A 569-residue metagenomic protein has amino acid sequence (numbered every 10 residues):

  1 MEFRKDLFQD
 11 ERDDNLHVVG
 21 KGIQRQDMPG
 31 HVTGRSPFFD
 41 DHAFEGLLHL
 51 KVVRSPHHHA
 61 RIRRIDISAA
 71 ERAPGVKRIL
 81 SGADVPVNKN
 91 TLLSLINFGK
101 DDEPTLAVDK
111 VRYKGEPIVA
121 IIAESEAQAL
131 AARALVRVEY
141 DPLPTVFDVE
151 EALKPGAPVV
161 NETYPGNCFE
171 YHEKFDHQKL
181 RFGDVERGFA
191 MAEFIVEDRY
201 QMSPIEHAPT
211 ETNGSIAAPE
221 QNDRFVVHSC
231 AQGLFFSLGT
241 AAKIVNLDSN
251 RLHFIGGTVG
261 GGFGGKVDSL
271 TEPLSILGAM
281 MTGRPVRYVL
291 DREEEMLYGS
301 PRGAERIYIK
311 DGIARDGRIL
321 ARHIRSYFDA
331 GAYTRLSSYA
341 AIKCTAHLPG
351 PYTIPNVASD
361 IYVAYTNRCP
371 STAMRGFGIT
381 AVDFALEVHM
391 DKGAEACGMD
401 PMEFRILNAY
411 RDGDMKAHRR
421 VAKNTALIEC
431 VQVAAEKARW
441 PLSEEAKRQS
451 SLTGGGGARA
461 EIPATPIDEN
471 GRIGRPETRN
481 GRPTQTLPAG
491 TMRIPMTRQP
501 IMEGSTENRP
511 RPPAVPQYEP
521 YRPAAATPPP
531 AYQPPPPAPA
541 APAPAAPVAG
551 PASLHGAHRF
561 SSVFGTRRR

Functional and structural regions predicted by a protein language model:
M1-E170, N470, P476, G481: Flexible, low-hydrophobicity surface segments
K21, Q26-G30, L95-I96, D101 (+2 more regions): Glycine-rich loop/linker segments at domain edges
G46-H49, A73-K77, V108, G115-I118 (+9 more regions): Short coil/turn connectors at secondary-structure junctions
V52-G82, V119-Y140, S215-T282, Y339-H347 (+8 more regions): Alpha-helical support elements that line or immediately flank enzyme active sites and cofactor-binding pockets
L80-E116, E150-Y164, C168, F236 (+5 more regions): Short, surface-exposed loop/turn segments at secondary-structure boundaries that line and modulate
G82, N250-G257, G283-E293, L320-R325 (+3 more regions): Beta-strand segments within the central parallel beta-sheet cores of soluble alpha/beta enzyme folds
P158-V245, D412-G490: Helix-loop-helix junctions that connect adjacent transmembrane helices in secondary transporters/permeases, recognized
L487-R569: Long, low-complexity, intrinsically disordered segments
